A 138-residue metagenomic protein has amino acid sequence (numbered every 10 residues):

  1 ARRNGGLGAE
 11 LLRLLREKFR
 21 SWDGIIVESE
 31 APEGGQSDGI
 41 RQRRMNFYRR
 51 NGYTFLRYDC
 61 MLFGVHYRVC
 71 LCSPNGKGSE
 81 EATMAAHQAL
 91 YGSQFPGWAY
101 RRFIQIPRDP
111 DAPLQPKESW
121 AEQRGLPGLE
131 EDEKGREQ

Functional and structural regions predicted by a protein language model:
A1-N4, A31: A short, internal acetyl-CoA/4′-phosphopantetheine-binding micro-motif in the GNAT/acyltransferase core
N4-R20: Conserved acetyl-CoA-binding loop-helix of GNAT-fold acetyltransferases
G5, A9, V27, T54-D59: A eukaryotic "domain-to-IDR transition" signal
E10, Q42-N46: A general alpha-helical scaffold signature found inside nucleotide-binding enzyme cores
F19-R41: Conserved GNAT acetyl-CoA-binding A-motif
R41, M61-D132: C-terminal "cap" of GNAT-fold acetyltransferases
N46-L56: Conserved acetyl-CoA-binding loop of GNAT-fold acetyltransferases
D132-Q138: Long, low-complexity, intrinsically disordered segments
